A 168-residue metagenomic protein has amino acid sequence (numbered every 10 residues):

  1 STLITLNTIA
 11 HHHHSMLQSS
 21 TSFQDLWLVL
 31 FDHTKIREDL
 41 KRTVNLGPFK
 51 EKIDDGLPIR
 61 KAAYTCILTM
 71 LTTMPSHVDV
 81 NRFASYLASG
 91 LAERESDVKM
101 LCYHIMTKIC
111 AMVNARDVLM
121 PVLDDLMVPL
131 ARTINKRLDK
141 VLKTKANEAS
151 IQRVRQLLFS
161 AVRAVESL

Functional and structural regions predicted by a protein language model:
T2, K41-R42, A62-T65: Walker A/P-loop NTP-binding motif of AAA+ ATPase domains
T2-H14, L30, C66-T72, G90-L91 (+3 more regions): Hydrophobic residues within the alpha-helices of tandem HEAT/HEAT-like
H14-M16, F49, M112-R116, M120 (+1 more regions): Alpha-helical rod/repeat scaffolding segments in eukaryotic adaptors/tethers and long-chain four-helix cytokines
L17-E51, H77-L91, D117-N135: HEAT/HEAT-like alpha-solenoid repeats
H33-I59, I134-F159: Acidic, Ser/Thr- and Gly/Pro-rich intrinsically disordered linkers and low-complexity segments that flank or connect
K50-I67, T73, H77: Extended repeat-based solenoid scaffolds, especially LRR ectodomains and other repeat-derived architectures
